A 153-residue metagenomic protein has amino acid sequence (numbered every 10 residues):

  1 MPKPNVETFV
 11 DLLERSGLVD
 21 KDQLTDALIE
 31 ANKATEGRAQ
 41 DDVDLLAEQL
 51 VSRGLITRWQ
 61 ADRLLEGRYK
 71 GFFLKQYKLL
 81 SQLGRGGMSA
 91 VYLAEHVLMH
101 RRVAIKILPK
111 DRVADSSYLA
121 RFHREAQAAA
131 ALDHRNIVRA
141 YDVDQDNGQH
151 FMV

Functional and structural regions predicted by a protein language model:
M1-L80: Short N-terminal regulatory/linker segments that flank and modulate the kinase catalytic core
L13, G67-V153: Conserved ATP-binding/catalytic core of the eukaryotic-like protein kinase fold, especially serine/threonine kinases
